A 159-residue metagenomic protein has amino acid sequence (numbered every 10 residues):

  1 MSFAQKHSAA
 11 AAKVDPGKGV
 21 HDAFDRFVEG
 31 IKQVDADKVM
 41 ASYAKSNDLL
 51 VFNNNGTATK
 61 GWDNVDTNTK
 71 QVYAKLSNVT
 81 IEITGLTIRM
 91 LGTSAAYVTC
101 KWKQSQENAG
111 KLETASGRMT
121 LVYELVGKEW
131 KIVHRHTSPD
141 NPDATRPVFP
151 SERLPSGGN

Functional and structural regions predicted by a protein language model:
S2-S42, P150-N159: Short, low-complexity N-terminal intrinsically disordered segments enriched in polar/charged residues
F3-K6, S116-R146: Short beta-strand edge/turn micro-motifs at domain boundaries
V14, K18, A36-G92, E113: A solvent-exposed, acidic/Ser-Thr-rich amphipathic alpha-helical stretch
Y43, W102-Q104, H136-P139: Short beta-strand segments enriched in hydrophobic/aromatic residues within well-folded beta-rich domains
V51-N53, A95-Q106, V122: Short, well-ordered beta-strand segments in beta-rich or mixed alpha/beta enzyme and ligand-binding folds
T69-K70, I83-R89, K101-Q104, R118-E124: Hydrophobic/aromatic beta-strand elements that line small-molecule binding cavities or substrate pockets in beta-rich
I88-A96, K111, Y123-K131: A short, structured loop/turn motif at beta-sheet edges
N108-K111, P142-V148: A short, polar/proline- and glycine-enriched secondary-structure boundary/capping micro-motif
